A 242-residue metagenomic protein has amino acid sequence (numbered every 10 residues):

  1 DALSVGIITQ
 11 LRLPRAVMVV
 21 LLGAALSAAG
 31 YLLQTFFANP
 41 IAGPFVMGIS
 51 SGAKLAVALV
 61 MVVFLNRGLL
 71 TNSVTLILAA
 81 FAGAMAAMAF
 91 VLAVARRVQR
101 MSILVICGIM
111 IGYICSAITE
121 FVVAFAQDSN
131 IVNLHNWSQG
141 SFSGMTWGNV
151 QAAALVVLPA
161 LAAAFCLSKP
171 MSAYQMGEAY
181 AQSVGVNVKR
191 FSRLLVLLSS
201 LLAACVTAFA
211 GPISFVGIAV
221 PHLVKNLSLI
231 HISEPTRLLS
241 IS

Functional and structural regions predicted by a protein language model:
D1-S233, R237, S242: Alpha-helical transmembrane segments in inner-membrane proteins
